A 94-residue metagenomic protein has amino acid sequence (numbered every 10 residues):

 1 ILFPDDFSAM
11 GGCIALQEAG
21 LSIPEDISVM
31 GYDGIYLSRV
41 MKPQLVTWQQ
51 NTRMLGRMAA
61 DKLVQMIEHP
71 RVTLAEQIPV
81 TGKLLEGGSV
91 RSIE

Functional and structural regions predicted by a protein language model:
L2-E94: Flexible loop/turn connectors
